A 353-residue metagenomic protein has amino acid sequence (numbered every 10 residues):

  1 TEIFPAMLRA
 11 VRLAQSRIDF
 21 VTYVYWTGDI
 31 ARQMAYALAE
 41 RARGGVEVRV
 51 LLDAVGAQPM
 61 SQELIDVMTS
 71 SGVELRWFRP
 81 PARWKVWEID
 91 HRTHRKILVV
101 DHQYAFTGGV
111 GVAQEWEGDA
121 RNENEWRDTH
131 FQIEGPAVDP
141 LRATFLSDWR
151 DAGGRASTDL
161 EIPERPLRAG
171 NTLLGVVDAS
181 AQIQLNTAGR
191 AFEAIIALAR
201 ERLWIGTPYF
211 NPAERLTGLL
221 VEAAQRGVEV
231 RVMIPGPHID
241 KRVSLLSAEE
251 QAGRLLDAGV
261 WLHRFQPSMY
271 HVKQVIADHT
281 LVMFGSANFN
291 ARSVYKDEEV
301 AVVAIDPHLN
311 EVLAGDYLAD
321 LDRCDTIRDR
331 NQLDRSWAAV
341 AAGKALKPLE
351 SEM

Functional and structural regions predicted by a protein language model:
T1-M353: Charged, low-complexity intrinsically disordered terminal segments
